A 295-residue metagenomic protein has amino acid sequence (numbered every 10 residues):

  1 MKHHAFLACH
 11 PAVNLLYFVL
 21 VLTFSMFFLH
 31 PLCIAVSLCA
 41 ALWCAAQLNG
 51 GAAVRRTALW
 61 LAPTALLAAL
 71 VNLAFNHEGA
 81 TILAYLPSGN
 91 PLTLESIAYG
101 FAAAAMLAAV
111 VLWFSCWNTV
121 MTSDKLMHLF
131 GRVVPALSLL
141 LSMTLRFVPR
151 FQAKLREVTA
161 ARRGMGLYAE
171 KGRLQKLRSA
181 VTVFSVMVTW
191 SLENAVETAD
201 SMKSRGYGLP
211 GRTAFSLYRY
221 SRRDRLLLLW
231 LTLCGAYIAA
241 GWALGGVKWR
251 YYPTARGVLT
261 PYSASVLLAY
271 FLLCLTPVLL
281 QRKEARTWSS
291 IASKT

Functional and structural regions predicted by a protein language model:
K2-A46, E157, A161-T295: Transmembrane alpha-helix interface motif
L7-P11, V54, S88, G131-R132 (+1 more regions): Helix-boundary and loop/linker segments of multi-pass membrane transporters
P31, G50, V134-L137: Membrane-helix interface segments
Q47-R56: Membrane-interface helix-boundary motifs at transmembrane edges
T57-L174, R286-T295: Juxtamembrane/interface alpha-helical elements of multi-pass membrane proteins
